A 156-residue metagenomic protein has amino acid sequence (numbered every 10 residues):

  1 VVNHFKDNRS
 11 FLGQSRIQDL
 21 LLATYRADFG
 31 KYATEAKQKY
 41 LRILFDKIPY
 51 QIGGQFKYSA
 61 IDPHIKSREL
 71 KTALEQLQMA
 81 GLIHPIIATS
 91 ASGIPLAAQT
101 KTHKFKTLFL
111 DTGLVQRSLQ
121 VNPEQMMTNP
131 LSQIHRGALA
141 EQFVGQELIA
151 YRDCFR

Functional and structural regions predicted by a protein language model:
V1-N3: The conserved phosphate-sensing helix
F5-R156: Accessory nucleic acid-recognition modules appended to NTPase machines
